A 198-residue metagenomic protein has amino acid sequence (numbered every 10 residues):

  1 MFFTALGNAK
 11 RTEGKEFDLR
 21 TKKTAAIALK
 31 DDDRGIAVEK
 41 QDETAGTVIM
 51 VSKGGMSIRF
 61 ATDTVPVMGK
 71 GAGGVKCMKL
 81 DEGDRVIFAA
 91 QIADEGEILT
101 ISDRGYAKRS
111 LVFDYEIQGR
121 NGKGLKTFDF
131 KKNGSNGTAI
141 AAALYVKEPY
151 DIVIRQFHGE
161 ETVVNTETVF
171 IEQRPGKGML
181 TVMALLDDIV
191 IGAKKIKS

Functional and structural regions predicted by a protein language model:
M1-S198: Short, structured "edge-of-domain" segments at secondary-structure transitions
